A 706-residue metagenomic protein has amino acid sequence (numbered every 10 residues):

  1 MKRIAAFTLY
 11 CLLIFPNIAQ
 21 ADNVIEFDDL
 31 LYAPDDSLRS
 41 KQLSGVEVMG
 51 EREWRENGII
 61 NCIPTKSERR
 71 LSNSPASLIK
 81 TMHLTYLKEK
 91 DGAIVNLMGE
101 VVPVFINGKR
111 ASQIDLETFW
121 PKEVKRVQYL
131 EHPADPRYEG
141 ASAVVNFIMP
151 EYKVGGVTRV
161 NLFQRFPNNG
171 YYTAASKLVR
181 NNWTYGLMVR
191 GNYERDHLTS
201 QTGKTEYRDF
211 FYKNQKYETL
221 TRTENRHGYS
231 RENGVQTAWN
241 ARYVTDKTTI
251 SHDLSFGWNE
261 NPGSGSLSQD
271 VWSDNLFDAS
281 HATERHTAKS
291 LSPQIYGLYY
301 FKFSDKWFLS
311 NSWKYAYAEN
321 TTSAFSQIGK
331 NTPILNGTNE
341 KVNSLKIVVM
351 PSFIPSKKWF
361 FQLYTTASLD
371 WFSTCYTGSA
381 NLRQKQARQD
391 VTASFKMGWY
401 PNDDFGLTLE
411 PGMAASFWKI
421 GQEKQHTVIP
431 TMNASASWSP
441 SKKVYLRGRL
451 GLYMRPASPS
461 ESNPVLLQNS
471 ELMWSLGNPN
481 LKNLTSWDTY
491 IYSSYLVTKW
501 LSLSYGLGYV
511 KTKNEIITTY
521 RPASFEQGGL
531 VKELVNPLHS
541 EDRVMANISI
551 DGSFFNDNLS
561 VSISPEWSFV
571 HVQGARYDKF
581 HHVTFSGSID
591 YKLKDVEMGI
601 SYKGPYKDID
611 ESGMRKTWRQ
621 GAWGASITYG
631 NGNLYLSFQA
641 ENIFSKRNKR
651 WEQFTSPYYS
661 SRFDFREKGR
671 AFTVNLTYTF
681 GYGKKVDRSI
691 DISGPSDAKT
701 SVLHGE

Functional and structural regions predicted by a protein language model:
M1-V24, L43, T248-I250, W307 (+3 more regions): Bacterial Sec-dependent N-terminal signal peptides
N23-E68, E89-G92, E131, P136 (+1 more regions): Short, acidic, small-residue-rich periplasmic hinge/interaction motif at the N-terminus of Gram-negative outer-membrane
L43, W54-E56, V102-F105, E151-V157: Short, charged/polar, Gly/Pro-enriched secondary-structure boundary elements
G45-M49, S72-L78, A93-V95, I114 (+3 more regions): N-terminal periplasmic accessory domains that precede and gate Gram-negative outer-membrane beta-barrel machines
P75, H83, G108-A134, S176: Short acidic/polar hinge/loop motifs at secondary-structure boundaries that mediate gating or recognition
A76-K109: Extracytoplasmic beta-strand/coil segments of soluble accessory domains associated with Gram-negative outer-membrane
E131-P133, E139-S142, M149-Y172, R180-V497 (+2 more regions): Primarily recognizes Gram-negative and organellar outer-membrane beta-barrels
